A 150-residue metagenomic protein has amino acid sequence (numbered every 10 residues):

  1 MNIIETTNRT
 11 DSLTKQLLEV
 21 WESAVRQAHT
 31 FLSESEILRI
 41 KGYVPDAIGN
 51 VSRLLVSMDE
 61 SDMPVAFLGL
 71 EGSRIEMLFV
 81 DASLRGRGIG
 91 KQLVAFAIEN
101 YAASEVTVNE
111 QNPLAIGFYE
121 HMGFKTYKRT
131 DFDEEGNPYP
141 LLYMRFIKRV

Functional and structural regions predicted by a protein language model:
M1-E19: A short beta-loop-alpha structural element at the N-terminal edge of CoA-dependent acyl/N-acetyltransferase catalytic
E22-P45: Conserved GNAT-fold acetyl-CoA-binding loop/helix
P45-V56, R74: A short helix-loop-beta-strand connector motif used in the catalytic cores of GNAT acetyltransferases and, in some
S52-A66: Conserved beta-hairpin
R74-R85, V108-N109: A short, internal acetyl-CoA/4′-phosphopantetheine-binding micro-motif in the GNAT/acyltransferase core
G86-E99, G117-H121: Conserved acetyl-CoA-binding loop-helix of GNAT-fold acetyltransferases
E99-Q111: Conserved GNAT acetyl-CoA-binding A-motif
T107-N109, K125-L142: Conserved catalytic-core motifs of GNAT/GCN5-like acyltransferases
